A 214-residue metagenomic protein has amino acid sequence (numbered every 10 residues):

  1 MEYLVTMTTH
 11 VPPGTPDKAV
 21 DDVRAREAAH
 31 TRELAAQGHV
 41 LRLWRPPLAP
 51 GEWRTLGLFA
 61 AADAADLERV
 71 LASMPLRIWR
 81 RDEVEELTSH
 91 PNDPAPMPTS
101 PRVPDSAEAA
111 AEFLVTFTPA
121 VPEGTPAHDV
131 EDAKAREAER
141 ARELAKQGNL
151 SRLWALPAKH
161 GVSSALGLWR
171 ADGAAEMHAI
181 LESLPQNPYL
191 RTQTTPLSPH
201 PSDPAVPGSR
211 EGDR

Functional and structural regions predicted by a protein language model:
M1-R214: Conserved, structured core segments of small domains
